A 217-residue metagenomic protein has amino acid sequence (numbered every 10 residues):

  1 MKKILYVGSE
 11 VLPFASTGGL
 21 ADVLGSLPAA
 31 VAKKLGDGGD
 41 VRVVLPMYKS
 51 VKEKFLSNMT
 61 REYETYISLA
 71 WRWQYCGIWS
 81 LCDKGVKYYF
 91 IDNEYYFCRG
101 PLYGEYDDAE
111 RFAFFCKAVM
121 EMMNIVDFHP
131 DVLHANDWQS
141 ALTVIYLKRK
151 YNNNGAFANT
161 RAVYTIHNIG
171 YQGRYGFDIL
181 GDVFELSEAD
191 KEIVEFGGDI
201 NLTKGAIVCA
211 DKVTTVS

Functional and structural regions predicted by a protein language model:
M1-S217: Catalytic cores of nucleotide-sugar-dependent glycosyltransferases that transfer UDP/GDP/TDP-activated
